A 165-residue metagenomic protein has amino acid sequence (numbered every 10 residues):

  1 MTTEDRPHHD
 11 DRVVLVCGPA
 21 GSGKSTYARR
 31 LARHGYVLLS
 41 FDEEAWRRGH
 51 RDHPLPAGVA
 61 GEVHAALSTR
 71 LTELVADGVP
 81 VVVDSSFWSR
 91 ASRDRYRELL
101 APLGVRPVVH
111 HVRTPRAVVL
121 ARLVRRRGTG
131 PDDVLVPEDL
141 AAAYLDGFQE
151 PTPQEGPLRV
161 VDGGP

Functional and structural regions predicted by a protein language model:
T2-C17, S25-H34, A117-P165: Conserved GTP-binding G-domain of TRAFAC-class P-loop NTPases and closely related GTPase folds
L15-K24, R30-L31, L55, F87-L99 (+1 more regions): A structural preference for long, well-packed, hydrophobic secondary-structure segments
S22-V79, R125: Conserved substrate/cofactor phosphate-moiety recognition/catalytic segment in nucleotide-dependent phosphotransferases
V37, R106-V108, P157-R159: Conserved beta-strand segments of alpha/beta enzyme cores
E43-A45, W88, R113-V118, P165: Conserved nucleotide-binding/hydrolysis micro-motifs of P-loop NTPases
V59-P107: Glycine-rich phosphate-binding loop used to anchor ATP phosphates in small-molecule kinases, encompassing both
V83-D84, H110-R113, V161: Conserved beta-strand segments of the P-loop GTPase G domain that flank and frequently precede/overlap
A101-L123: Conserved phosphate-donor/acceptor-positioning beta-strand/loop module used by diverse small-molecule
